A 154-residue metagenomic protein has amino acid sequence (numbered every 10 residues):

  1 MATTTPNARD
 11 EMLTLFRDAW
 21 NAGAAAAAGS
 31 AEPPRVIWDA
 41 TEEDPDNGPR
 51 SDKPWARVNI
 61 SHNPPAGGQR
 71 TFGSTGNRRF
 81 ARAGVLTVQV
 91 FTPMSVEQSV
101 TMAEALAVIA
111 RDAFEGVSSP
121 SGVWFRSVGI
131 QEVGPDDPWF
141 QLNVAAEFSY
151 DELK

Functional and structural regions predicted by a protein language model:
M1-G73, D136: Small/polar-rich, solvent-exposed N-terminal microdomains that initiate assembly or binding
D10-T14, E104, V108-R111: Generic alpha-helical structural signal
P64-P65, T92-V96: A short acidic, glycine/proline-enriched capping/turn motif at secondary-structure boundaries, especially helix N-cap
R78-M94, F140-E152: Oligomerization/assembly interface segments of phage tail-like spikes and tubes
S95-E104: Short, conserved charged micro-motifs
A107-K154: Acidic-leaning, charged glycine-interspersed low-complexity segments
